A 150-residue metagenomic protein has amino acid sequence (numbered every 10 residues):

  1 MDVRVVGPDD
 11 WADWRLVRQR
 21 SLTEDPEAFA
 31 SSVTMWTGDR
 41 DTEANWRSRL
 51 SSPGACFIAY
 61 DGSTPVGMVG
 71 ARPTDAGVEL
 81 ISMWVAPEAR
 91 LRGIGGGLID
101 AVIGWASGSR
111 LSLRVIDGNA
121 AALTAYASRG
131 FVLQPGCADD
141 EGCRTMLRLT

Functional and structural regions predicted by a protein language model:
D2-V17: A short beta-loop-alpha structural element at the N-terminal edge of CoA-dependent acyl/N-acetyltransferase catalytic
T23-N45: Conserved GNAT-fold acetyl-CoA-binding loop/helix
R47-I58, E79: A short helix-loop-beta-strand connector motif used in the catalytic cores of GNAT acetyltransferases and, in some
I58, T64-R72, G77-W84: Conserved beta-strand in the GNAT
Y60, M83-R90, V115-G118: A short, internal acetyl-CoA/4′-phosphopantetheine-binding micro-motif in the GNAT/acyltransferase core
A89, G93-A101: Conserved acetyl-CoA pyrophosphate-binding loop and the N-cap/start of the following alpha-helix in GNAT-like
S112-T150: C-terminal "cap" of GNAT-fold acetyltransferases
